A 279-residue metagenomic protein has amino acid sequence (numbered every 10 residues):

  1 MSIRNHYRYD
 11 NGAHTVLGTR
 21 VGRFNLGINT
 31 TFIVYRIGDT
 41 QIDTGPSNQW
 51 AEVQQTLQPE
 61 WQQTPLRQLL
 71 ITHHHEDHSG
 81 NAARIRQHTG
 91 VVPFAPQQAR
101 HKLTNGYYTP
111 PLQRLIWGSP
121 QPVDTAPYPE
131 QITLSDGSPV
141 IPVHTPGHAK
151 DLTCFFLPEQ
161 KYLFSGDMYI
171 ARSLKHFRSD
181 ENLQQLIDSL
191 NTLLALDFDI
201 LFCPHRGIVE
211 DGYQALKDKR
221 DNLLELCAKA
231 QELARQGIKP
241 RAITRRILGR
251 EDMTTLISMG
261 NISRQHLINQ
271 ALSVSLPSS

Functional and structural regions predicted by a protein language model:
R4-W61, C154-G166: Conserved beta-strand hairpin/beta-sheet module of binuclear metal-dependent hydrolase folds, prominently
I42-G45, R67-H75, P93-Q97, H144-G147 (+2 more regions): Active-site neighborhood of phospho(di)ester-bond hydrolases with catalytic His/Asp-centered motifs
P46-A51, Q58-L134: Active-site HxH/HxHxD metal-binding segment of metal-dependent hydrolases
Q49, H74-S79, R100-L103, K150-L152 (+2 more regions): Active-site environment of divalent metal-dependent phosphoester hydrolases
H88, Q184-P240, R246: Divalent-metal (often Zn2+) His-rich catalytic cores of metallo-beta-lactamase-fold enzymes
E130-L157: Core dinuclear metal-dependent hydrolase active-site scaffold
C154-R172, S179-R206: Metal-dependent phosphodiesterase/nuclease catalytic metal-binding core
L233-S279: C-terminal regulatory/interaction regions
